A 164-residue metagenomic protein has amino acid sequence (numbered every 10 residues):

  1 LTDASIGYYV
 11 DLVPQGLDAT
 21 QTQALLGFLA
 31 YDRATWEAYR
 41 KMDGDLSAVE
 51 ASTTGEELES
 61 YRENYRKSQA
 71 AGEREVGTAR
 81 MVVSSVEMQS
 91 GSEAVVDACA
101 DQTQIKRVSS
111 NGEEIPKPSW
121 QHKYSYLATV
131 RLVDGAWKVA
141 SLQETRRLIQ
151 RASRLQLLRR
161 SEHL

Functional and structural regions predicted by a protein language model:
L1, S5-Y9, M88, L158: Extended hydrophobic/Leu-rich segments
D3-E75: Core segments of small alpha/beta cavity-forming domains
D45, V49-S52, A70, A79-V82 (+4 more regions): Short, surface-exposed, charged/polar-biased interaction segments
A70-N111: Surface-exposed, charged secondary-structure patches
A94-A136, T145-L164: Exposed beta-sheet edge and beta->alpha loop/turn motif
